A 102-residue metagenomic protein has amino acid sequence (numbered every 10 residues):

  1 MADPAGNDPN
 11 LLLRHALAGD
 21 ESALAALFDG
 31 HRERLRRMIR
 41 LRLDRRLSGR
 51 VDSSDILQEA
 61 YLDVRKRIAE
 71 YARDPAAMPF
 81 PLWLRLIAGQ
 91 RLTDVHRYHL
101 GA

Functional and structural regions predicted by a protein language model:
M1-D3: Intrinsically disordered or compositionally simple regulatory linkers and C-terminal tails in signal-transduction
G6-L13: Acidic, Ser/Thr- and Pro/Gly-rich low-complexity regulatory segments
D8, R34, W83, I87: Charged catalytic carboxylate motif
R14-A18, L41-S48, E59-M78, V95-L100: Sigma70-family region 2
H15-R40: A short, charge-rich alpha-helical start-of-domain segment used by transcription regulators
E33-R34, K66, G89-D94: Short, charged/polar surface micro-motifs in flexible loops or helix N-caps
V51, D55-L62, M78-Q90: Structural recognition of an alpha-helix C-terminal capping motif at a helix-to-coil junction
